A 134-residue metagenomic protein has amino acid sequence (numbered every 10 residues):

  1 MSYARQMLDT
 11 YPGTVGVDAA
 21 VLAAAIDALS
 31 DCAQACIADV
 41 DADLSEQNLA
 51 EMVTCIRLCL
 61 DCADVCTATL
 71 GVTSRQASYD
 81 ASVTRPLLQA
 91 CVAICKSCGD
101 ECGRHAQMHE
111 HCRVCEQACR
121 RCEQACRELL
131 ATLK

Functional and structural regions predicted by a protein language model:
M1-K134: Amphipathic alpha-helical hairpins
